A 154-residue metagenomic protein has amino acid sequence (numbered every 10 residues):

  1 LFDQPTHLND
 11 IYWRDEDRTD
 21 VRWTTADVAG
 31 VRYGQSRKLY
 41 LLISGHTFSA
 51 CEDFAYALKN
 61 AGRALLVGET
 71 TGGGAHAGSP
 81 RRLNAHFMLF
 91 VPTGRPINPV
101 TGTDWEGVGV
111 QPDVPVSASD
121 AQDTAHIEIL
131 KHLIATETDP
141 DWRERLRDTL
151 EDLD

Functional and structural regions predicted by a protein language model:
F2-K38, H46, H76-P80, T93-P99: Gly/Ser/Thr-rich loop/hinge elements
F2-P5, S36-L39, C51-A55, A64 (+1 more regions): Extracytoplasmic/secreted envelope proteins and their assembly/folding machinery, especially bacterial periplasmic
D3, R14-R22, V100-D154: Intrinsically disordered, Ser/Thr/Pro/Gly-rich linkers and terminal tails that flank and connect PDZ domains
N9-D10, L65-G68: Short hydrophobic alpha-helical runs that function as membrane-insertion/retention elements
L39, L58, G102: Terminal peptide-recognition signature
Y40-H46, Q111-V116: Second-shell loop/turn segments in exported
A55-A61, R82-L83: Short, solvent-exposed amphipathic alpha-helical segments in soluble enzyme and RNA/protein-processing domains
V67-G68, G72-T103, A118, Q122: BRCT (BRCA1 C-terminal) domain core and associated BRCT-interaction motifs
